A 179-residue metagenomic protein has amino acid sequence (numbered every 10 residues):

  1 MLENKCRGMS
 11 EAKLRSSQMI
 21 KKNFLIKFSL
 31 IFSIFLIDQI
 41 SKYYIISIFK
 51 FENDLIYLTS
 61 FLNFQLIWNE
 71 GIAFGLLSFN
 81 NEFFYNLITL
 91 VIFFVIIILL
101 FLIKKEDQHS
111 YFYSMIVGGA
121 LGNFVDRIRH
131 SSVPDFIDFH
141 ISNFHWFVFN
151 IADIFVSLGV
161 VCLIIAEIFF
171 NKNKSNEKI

Functional and structural regions predicted by a protein language model:
L2-I179: Alpha-helical transmembrane bundles and membrane-interface segments of multipass inner-membrane proteins
